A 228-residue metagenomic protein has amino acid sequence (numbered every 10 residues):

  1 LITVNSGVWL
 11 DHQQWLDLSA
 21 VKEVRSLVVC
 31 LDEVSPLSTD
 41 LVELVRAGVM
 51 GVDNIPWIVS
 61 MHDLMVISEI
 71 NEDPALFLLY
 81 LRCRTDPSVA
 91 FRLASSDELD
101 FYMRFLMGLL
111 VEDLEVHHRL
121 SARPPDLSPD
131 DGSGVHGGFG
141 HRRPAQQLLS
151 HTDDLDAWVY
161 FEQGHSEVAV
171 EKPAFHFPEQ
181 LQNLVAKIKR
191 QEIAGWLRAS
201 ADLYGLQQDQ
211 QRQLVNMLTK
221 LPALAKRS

Functional and structural regions predicted by a protein language model:
L1-I2, S228: Short acidic loop-to-beta-strand element that houses the catalytic metal-binding Asp/Glu of nuclease active sites
T3-W15: Acidic, metal/cofactor-coordinating or nucleic-acid-engaging core segments within structured domains
W15-V21: A general structural signal for short secondary-structure junctions and capping/turn motifs
E23-L31: Extended hydrophobic secondary-structure segments that form protein cores and membrane-embedded regions
E33-S228: Composition-driven low-complexity segments enriched in polar/acidic and proline residues
